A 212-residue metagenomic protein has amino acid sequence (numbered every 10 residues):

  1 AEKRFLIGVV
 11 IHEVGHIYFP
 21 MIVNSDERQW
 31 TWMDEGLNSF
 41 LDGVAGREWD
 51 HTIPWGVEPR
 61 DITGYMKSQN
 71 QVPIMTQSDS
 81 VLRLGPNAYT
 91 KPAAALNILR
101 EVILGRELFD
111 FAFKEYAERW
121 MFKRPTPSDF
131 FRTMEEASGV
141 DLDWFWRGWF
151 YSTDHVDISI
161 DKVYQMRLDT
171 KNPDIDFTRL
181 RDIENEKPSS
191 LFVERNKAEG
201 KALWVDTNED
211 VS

Functional and structural regions predicted by a protein language model:
A1-D210: Hydrophobic alpha-helical and helix-loop surface patches within well-folded domains that function as non-catalytic
